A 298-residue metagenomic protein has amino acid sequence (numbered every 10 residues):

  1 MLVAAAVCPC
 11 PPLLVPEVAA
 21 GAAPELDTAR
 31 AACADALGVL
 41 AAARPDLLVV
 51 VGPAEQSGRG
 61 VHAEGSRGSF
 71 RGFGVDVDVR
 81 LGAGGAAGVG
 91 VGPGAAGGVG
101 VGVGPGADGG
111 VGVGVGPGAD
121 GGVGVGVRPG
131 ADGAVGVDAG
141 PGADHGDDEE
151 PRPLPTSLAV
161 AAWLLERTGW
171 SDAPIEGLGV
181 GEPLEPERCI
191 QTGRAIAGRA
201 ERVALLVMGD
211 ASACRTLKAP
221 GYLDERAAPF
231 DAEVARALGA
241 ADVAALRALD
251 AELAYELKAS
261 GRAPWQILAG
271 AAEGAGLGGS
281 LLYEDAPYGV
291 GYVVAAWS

Functional and structural regions predicted by a protein language model:
M1-G85, G146-E149: A short aromatic-anchored loop/beta-hairpin motif
L2-A6, L47-V49, A173-G177, V203-L206: Structural motif
P53, E182-F230: Active-site beta-strand/loop microenvironment that shapes enzyme catalytic pockets
A87-A143: Long, intrinsically disordered low-complexity tandem-repeat segments
G146-G193: Internal, conserved structured core segments that host functional sites
G221-A245: Gly/Ser/Thr-rich active-site loops/lids in small-molecule metabolic enzymes that frequently grip phosphoryl groups
L238-E284: Polyanion-binding loop/helix "lid" in catalytic or ligand-binding cores
Y288-S298: Short, basic/aromatic-enriched C-terminal tail that caps enzymatic domains
